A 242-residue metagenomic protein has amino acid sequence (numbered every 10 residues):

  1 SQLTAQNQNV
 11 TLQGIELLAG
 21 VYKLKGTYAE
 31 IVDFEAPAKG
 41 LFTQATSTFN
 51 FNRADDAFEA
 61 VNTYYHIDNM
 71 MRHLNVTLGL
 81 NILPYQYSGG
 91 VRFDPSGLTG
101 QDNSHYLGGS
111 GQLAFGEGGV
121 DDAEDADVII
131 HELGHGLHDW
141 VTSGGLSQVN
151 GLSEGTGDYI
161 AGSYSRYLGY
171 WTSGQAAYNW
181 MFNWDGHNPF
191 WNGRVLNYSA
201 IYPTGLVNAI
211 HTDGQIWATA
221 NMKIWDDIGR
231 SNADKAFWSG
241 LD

Functional and structural regions predicted by a protein language model:
S1-V76, L80-G89, F93-Y106, S110-G118 (+2 more regions): Acidic/polar low-complexity interaction segments
N52-V61, E124, L146-Q148, G205-H211: Second-shell loop/turn segments in exported
Y64, D68, A123, D127-I130 (+3 more regions): Conserved structured core elements
M70, D127-W140, E154-D158, G162: Active-site recognition of the HExxH zinc-binding catalytic motif
N75-G79, G134, H138-T142, A161-G169 (+1 more regions): Hydrophobic/aromatic-lined pockets within catalytic cores
L78-D94, G145-N150, Y170-W180, N232-A233: Surface-exposed patches in mature extracellular/periplasmic domains of secreted proteins
V149-A200: Post-HExxH zinc-binding segment in Zn-dependent metallohydrolases
N188-D242: Active-site-proximal alpha-helical
